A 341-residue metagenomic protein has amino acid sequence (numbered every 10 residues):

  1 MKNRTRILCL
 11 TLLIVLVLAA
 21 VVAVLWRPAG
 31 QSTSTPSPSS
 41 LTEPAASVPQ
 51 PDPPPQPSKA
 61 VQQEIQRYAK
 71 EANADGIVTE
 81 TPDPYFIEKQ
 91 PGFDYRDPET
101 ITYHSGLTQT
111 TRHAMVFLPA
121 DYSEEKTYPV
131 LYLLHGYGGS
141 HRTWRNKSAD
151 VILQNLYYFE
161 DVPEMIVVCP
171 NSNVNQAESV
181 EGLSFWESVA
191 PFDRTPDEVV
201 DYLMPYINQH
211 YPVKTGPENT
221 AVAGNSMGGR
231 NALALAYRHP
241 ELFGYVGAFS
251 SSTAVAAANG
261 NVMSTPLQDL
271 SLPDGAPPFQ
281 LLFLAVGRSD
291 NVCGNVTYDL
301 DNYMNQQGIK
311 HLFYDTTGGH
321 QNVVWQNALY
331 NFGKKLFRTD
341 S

Functional and structural regions predicted by a protein language model:
M1-V15: N-terminal Sec-pathway targeting helices
L16-W26: Hydrophobic alpha-helical membrane-insertion segments, chiefly the h-region of N-terminal signal peptides
R27-S341: Non-catalytic cap/lid and distal C-terminal segments of serine-dependent acyl enzymes
